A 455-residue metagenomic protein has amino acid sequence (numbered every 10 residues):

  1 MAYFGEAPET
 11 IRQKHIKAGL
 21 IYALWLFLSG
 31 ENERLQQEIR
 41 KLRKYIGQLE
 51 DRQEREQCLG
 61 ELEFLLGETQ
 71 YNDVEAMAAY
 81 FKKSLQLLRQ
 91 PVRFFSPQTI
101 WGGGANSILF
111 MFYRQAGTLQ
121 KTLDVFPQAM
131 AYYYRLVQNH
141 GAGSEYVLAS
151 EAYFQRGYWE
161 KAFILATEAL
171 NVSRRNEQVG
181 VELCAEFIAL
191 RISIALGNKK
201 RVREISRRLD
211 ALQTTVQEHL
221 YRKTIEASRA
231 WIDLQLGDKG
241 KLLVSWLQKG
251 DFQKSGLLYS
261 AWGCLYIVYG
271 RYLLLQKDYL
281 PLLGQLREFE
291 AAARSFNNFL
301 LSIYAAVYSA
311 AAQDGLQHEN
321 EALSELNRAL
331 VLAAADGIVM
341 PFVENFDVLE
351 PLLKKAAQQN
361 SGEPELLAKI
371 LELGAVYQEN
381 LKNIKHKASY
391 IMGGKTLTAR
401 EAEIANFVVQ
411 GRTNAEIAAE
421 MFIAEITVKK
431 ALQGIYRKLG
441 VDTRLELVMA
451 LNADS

Functional and structural regions predicted by a protein language model:
F4, Q36-L42, I46, F81-K82 (+12 more regions): Inward-facing hydrophobic residues that define packing positions of alpha-helical scaffold repeats
F4-G5, E9-C184: Internal alpha-solenoid helical repeat scaffolds
T10-G19, E50-E61, P91-I108, Y133-L148 (+10 more regions): Alpha-solenoid helical repeat architecture
G30, N72-V74, G117, G157 (+5 more regions): Residue-level detector of the short coil/turn that links helix A to helix B within each tetratricopeptide repeat
V268-L275, L280-E288, R294-F299, Y308-A311 (+5 more regions): Linker/hinge segments immediately adjacent to helix-turn-helix/homeobox DNA-binding domains
G411-E446: Recognition helix of helix-turn-helix DNA-binding domains
R444-S455: Short, basic, alpha-helical segments at the C-terminal edge of helix-turn-helix-like DNA-binding modules
